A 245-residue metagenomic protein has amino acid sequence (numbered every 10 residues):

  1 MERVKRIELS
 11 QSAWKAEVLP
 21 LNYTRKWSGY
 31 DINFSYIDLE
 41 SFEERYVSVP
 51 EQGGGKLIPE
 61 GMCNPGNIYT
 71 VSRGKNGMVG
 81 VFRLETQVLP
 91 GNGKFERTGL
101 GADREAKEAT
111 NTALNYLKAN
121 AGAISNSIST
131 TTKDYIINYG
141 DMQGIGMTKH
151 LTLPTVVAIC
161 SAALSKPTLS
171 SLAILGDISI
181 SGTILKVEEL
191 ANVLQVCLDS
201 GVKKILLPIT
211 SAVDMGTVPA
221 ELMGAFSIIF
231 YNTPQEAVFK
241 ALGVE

Functional and structural regions predicted by a protein language model:
R3-E8, L19, G29-N33, S41-E44: Short, positively charged low-complexity motifs
A16, F34-L39, E43, V49-E245: Peripheral, non-AAA+ core regions of ATP-driven protein-machinery
